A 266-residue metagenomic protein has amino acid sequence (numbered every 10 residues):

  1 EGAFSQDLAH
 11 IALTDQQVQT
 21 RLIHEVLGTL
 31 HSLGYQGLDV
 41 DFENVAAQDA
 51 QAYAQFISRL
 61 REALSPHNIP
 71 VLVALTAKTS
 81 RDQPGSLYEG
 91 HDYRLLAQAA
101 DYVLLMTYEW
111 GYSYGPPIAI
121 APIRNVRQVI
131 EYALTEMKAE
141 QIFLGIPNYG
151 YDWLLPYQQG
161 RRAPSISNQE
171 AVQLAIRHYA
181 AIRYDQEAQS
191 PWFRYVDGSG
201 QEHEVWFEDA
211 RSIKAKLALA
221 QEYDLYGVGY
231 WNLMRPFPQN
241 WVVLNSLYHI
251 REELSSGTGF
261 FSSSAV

Functional and structural regions predicted by a protein language model:
E1-D39, R59-S80: Substrate-binding cleft and catalytic face of glycoside hydrolase catalytic domains, especially the flexible beta-alpha
F4, N148-K216, N245-F261: Glycan-binding loop/region signatures in secreted carbohydrate-active enzymes
L8-Q17, F42-A50, Y114-I120, E202-W206: Second-shell loop/turn segments in exported
Q16-H31, P84-R94, E208-Q221: Short, acidic/polar
I23-L30, A54-R61, Y93, V126-L134 (+2 more regions): Generic structural signal for well-ordered alpha-helices, preferentially at hydrophobic/aromatic core positions
L30-A47, M106, V228-W231: Short acidic catalytic loops
D49-R177: Substrate-binding surface in catalytic domains of secreted glycosidases
K214-Y230, R235: Conserved, well-ordered alpha-helix/loop/beta-strand core segments that scaffold catalytic motifs
